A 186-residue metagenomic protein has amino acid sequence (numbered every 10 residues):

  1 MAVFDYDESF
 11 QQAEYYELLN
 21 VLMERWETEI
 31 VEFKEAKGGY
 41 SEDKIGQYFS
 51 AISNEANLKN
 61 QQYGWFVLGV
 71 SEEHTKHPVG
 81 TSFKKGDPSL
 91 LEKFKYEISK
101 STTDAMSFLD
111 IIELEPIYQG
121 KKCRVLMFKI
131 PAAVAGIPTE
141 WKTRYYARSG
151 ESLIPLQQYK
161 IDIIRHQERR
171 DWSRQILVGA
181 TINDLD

Functional and structural regions predicted by a protein language model:
M1-D186: Conserved N-terminal catalytic/coupling substructures associated with nucleotide/phosphate chemistry
